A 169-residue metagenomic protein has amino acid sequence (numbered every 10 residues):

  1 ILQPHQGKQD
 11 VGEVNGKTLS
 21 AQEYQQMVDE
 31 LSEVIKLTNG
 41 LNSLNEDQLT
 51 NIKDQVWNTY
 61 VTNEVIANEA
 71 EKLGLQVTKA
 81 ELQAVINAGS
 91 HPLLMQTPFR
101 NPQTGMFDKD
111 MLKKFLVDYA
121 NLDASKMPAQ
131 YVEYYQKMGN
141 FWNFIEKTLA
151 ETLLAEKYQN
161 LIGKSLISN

Functional and structural regions predicted by a protein language model:
I1-D54, N58, K72, L82-Q83 (+5 more regions): Short, low-structural-confidence N-terminal segments
A67: Cationic-aromatic interfacial patches
L73-K79, F141-E151, N160: Amphipathic, coiled-coil-like alpha-helical scaffolding segments used for oligomerization/assembly
